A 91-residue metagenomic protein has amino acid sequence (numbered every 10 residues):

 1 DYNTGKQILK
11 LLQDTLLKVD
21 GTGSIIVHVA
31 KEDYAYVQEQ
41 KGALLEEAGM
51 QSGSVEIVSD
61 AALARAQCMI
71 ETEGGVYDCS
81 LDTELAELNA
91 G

Functional and structural regions predicted by a protein language model:
D1-G91: Elongated, mostly alpha-helical coiled-coil "stalk/stator" tethers of large membrane protein machines
